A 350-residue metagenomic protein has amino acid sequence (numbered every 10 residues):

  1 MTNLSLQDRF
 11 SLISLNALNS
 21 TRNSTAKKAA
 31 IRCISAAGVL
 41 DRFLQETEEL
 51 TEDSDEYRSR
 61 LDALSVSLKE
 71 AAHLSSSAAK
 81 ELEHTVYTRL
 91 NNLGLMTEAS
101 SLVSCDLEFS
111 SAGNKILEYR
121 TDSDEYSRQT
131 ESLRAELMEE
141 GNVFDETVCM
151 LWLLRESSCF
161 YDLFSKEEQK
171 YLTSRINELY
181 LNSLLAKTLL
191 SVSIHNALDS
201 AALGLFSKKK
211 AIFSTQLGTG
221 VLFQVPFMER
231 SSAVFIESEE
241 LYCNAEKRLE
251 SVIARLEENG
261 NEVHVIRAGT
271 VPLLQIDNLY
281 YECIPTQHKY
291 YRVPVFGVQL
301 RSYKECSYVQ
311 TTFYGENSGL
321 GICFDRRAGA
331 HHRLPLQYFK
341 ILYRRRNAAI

Functional and structural regions predicted by a protein language model:
M1-T85, N91, Q275, Q299: Short, amphipathic alpha-helical interface elements at domain boundaries that mediate macromolecular binding
E49-V66, E83, T97-M138: Accessory beta->alpha helical hairpin/"wing" motif in late/C-terminal subdomains of nucleic-acid enzymes
E56-V66, A71, I276-G315: Long, continuous compositionally biased terminal/linker segments
R120, S127, S132-V221: Short hydrophobic helical membrane-anchoring segments positioned at the boundary with long low-complexity
L203-E240, L249-S251: An N-terminal amphipathic alpha-helical segment
E246, E250, A254, E258-T286: Terminal membrane-proximal soluble interaction domains of membrane-associated proteins
